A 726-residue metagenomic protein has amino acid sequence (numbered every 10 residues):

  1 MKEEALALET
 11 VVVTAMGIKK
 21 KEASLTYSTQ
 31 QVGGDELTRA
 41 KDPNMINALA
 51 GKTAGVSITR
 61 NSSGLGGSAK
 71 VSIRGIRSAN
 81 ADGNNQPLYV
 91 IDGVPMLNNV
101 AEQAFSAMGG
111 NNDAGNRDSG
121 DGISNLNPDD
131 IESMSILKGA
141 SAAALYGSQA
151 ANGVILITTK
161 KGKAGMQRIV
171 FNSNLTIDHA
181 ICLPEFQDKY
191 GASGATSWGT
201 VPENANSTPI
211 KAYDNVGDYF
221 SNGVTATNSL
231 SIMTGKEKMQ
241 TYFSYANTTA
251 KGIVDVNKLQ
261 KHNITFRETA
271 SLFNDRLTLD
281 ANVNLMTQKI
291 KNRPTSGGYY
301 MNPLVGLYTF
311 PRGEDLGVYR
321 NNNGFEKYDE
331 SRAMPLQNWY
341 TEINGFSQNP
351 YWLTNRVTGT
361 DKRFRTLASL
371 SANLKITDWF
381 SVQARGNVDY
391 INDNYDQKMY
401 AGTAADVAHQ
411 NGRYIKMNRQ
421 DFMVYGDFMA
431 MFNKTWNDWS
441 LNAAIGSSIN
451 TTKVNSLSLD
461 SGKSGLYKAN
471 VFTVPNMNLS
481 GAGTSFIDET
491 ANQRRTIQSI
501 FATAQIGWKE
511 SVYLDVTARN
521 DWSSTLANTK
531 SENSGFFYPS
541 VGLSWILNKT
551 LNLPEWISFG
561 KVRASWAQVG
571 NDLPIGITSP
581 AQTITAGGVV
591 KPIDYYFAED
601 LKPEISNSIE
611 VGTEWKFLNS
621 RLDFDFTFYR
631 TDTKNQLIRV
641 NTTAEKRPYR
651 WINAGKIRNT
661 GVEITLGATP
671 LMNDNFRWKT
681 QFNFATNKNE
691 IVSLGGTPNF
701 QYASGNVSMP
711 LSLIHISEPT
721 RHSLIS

Functional and structural regions predicted by a protein language model:
M1-T38, I46, D92: Short, acidic, small-residue-rich periplasmic hinge/interaction motif at the N-terminus of Gram-negative outer-membrane
V11-K19, K52, S119, A142: Acidic, small-polar-rich N-terminal luminal/periplasmic segments of exported/outer-membrane proteins
I18-E22, T38-R39, G55-T59, S78-A81 (+10 more regions): Short beta-strands and strand-coil junctions in structured, solvent-facing domains, enriched
E22, Q31, K52-G55, G64-A69 (+8 more regions): Residues embedded in well-ordered regular secondary structure
L37, G199-N206, G223-A226, K261-H262 (+4 more regions): Extracellular/periplasmic, surface-exposed regions of secreted and cell-surface proteins
L49, V56, G93, M134 (+1 more regions): Non-catalytic regulatory/gating segments with a bias toward low-complexity or hydrophobic composition
T59-G67, Y146-A151, N257-Q260, T295 (+1 more regions): Short, glycine-/polar-rich solvent-exposed loops and beta-turns at beta-strand/coil boundaries
I714-I725: Single conserved hydrophobic/aromatic residue that forms the stacking wall/gate of nucleotide- or nucleobase-binding
